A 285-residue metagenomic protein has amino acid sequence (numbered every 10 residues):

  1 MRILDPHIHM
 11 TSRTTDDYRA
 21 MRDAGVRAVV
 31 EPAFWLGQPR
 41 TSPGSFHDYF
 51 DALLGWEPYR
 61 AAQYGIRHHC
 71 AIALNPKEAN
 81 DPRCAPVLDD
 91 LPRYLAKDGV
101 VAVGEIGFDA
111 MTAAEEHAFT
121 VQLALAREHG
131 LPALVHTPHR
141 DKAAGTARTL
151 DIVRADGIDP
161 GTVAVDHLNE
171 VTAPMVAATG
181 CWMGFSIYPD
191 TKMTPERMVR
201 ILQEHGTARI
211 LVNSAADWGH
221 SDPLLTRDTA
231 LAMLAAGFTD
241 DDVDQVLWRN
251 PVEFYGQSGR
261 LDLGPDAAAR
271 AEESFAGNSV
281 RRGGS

Functional and structural regions predicted by a protein language model:
M1-H129, V135, R140, A147-R148 (+5 more regions): Mid-domain alpha/beta scaffold segments of enzyme catalytic cores
A33-G37, I187-K192, A216-D217: Short, acidic/turn-prone active-site loops that include or flank metal/cofactor- and phosphate-binding residues
G55, T194-Q203: A short, acidic, amphipathic alpha-helical segment used as a generic capping/interface helix at domain edges
A62-Y64, A155-D159, H205-G206, A235-D241: Short helix-capping segments at alpha-helix termini
E78-A85, S186-P195: Active-site glycine- and acidic-residue-rich loops that bind and position anionic ligands or nucleotide-like cofactors
T207-P223: Short acidic/histidine-rich active-site segments
R227-S285: Mid-to-C-terminal alpha-helical segments outside catalytic/metal-binding sites
